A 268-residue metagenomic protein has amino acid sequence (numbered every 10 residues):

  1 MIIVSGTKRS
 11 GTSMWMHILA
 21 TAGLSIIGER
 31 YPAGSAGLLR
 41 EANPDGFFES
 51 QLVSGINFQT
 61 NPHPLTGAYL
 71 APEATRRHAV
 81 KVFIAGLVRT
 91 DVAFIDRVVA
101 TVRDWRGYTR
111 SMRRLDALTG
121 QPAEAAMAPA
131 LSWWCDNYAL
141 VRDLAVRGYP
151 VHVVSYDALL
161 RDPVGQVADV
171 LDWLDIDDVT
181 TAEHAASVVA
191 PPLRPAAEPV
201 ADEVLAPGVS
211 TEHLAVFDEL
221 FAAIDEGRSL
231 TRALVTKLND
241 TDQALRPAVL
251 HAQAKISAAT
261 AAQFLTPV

Functional and structural regions predicted by a protein language model:
M1-P72, R194-A196: PAPS-dependent sulfotransferase catalytic core
M14-W15, L87, T109, Q243: A periodicity- and composition-biased signal for non-globular, repetitive helical segments
G23-L24, G148, D175, D242: Glycine-centered loop/turn motif at secondary-structure junctions
P32, V102, E183: A short, structured active-site edge motif that brings together acidic residues
A33-S35, L159, A186: Positions that flank functional sites
R40-N43, P62-L65, R113-G120, W133-D143 (+1 more regions): Low-complexity, flexible helical/coil segments
T75, V153, V164-V268: PAPS-dependent sulfotransferases, especially Golgi type II membrane carbohydrate sulfotransferases
R77-V179: PAPS-dependent sulfotransferase catalytic domain
